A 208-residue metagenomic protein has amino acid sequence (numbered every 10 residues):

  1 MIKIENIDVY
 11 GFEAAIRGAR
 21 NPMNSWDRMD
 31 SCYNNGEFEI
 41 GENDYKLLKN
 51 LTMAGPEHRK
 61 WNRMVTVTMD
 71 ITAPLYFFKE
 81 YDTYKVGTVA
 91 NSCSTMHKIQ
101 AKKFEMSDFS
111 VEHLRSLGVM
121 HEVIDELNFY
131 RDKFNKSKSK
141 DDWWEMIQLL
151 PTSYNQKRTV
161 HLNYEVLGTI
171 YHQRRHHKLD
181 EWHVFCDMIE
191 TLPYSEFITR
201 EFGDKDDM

Functional and structural regions predicted by a protein language model:
M1-M208: Family-specific signature for flavin-dependent thymidylate synthase
